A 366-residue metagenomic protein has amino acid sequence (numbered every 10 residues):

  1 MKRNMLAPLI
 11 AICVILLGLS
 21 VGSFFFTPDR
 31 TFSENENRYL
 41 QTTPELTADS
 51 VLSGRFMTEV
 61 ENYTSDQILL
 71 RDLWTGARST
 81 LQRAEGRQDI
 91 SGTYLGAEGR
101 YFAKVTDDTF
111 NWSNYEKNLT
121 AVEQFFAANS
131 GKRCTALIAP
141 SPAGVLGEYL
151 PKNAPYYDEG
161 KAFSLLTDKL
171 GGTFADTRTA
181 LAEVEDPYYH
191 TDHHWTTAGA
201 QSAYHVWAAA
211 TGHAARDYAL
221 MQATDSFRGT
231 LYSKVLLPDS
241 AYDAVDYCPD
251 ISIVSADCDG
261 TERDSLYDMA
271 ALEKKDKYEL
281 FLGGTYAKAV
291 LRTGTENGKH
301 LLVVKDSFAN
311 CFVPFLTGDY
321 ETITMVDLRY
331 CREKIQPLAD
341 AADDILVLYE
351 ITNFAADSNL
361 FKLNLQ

Functional and structural regions predicted by a protein language model:
M1-Q366: Extracellular glycan-modifying ectodomains
